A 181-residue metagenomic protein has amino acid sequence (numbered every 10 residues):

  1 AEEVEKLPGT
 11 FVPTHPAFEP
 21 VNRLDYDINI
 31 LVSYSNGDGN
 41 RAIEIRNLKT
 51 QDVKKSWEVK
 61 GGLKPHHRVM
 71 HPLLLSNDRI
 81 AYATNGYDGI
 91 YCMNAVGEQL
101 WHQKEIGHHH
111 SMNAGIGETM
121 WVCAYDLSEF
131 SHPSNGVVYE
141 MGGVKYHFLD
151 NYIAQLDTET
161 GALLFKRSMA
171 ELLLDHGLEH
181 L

Functional and structural regions predicted by a protein language model:
A1-L181: Histidine-/acidic-rich catalytic cores in large beta-rich domains
